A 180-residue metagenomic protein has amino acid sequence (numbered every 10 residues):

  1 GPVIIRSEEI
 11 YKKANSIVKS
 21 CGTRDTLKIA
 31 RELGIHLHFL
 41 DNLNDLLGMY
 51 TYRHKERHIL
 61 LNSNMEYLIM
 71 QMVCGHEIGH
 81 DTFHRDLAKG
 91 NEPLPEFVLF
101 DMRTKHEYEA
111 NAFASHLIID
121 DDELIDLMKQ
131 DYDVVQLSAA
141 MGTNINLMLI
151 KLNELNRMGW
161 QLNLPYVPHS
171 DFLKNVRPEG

Functional and structural regions predicted by a protein language model:
G1-G180: Active-site hotspot residues in diverse enzymes, especially metal/ion-binding acidic/histidine motifs
